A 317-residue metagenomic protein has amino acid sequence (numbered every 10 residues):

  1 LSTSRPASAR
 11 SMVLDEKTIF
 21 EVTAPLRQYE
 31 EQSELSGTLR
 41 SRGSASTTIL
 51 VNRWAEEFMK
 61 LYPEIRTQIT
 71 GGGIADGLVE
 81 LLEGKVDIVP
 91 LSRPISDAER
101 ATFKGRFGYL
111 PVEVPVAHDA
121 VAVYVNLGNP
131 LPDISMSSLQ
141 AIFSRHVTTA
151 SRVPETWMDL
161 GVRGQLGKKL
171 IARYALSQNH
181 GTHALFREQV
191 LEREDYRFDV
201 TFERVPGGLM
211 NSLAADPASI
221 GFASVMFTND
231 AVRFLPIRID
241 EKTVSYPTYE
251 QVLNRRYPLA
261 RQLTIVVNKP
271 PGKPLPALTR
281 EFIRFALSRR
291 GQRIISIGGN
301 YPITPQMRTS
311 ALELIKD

Functional and structural regions predicted by a protein language model:
R5-D317: Flexible loop/hinge segments at secondary-structure junctions
